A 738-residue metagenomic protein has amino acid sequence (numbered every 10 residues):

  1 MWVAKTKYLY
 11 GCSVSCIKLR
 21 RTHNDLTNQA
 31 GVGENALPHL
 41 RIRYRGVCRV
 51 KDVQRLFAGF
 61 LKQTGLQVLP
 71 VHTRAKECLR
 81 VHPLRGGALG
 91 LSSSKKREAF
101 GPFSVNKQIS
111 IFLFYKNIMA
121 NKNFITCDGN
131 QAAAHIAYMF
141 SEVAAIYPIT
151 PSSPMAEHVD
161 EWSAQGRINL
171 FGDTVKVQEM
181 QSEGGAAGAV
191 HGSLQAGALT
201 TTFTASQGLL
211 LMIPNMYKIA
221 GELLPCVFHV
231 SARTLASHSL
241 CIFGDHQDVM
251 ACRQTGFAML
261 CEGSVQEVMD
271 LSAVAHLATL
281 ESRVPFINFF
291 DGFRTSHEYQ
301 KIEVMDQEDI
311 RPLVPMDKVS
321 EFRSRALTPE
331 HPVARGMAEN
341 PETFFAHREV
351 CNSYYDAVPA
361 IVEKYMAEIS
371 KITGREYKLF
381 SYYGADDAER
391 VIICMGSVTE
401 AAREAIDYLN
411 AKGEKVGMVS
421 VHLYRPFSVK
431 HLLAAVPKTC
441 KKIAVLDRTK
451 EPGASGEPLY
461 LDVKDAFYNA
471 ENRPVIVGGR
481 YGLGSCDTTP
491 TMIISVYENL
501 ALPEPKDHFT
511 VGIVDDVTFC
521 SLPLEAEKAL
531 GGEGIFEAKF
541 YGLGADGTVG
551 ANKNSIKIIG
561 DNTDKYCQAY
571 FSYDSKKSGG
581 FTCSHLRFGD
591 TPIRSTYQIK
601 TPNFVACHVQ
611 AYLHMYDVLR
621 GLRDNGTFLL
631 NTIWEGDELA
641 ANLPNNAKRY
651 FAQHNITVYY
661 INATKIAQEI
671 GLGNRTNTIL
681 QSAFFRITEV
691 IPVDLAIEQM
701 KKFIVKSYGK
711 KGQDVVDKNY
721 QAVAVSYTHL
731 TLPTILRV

Functional and structural regions predicted by a protein language model:
N123-T126, P426-K430, T439-K442, L446-E457 (+3 more regions): Active-site cofactor/cluster-binding pocket
T126-A132, A367-R390, S521-I535: Glycine-/acidic-rich phosphate or pyrophosphate-binding loops and their flanking alpha/beta elements
V143-E179, I393-V421, E537-T601, V605: Anionic-ligand anchoring segments at beta-strand to alpha-helix junctions in alpha/beta enzyme folds, i.e., glycine
V143-P148, V175-Q178, S193-L211, P225-V230 (+4 more regions): A short, small-residue-rich loop immediately preceding and capping a beta-strand
F171-V175, F286-S381: Conformationally flexible catalytic loops at phosphate/diphosphate-handling active centers
I242-G292, D465-G482, Q653-T657: Conserved thiamine diphosphate
Q300, G484-E537, D717-V723, Y727-L730 (+1 more regions): Flexible inter-domain linker/hinge segments
E363-G512, H585-R587, P602-F604, T627-T657 (+1 more regions): Thiamine diphosphate
